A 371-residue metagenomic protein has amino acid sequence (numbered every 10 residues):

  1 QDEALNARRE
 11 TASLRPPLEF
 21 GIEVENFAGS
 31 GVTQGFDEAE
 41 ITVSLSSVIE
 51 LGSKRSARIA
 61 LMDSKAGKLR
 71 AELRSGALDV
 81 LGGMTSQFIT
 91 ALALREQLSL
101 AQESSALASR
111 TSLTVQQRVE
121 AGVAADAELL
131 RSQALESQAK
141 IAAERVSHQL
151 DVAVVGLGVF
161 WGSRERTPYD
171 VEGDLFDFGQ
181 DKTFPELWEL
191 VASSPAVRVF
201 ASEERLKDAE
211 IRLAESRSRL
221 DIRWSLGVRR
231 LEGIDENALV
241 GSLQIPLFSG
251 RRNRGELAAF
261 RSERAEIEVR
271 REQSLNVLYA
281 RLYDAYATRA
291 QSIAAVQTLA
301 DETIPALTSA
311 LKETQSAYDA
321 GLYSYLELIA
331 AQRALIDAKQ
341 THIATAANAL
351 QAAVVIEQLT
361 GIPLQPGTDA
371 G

Functional and structural regions predicted by a protein language model:
Q1-A12, G76, V80-A101, R110-L113 (+5 more regions): Amphipathic alpha-helical coiled-coil segments
Q1-V24, V48-E50, A57, D63 (+10 more regions): Bacterial Sec-pathway N-terminal export signals of envelope proteins
E3-P17, V32-G35, V43-A60, A71-L78 (+7 more regions): A glycine-/polar-enriched beta->alpha junction
L18-A28, L220-R230: Transmembrane beta-strand segments that form the barrel wall of outer-membrane beta-barrel proteins
E38-E40, S46, S86, R131 (+2 more regions): Transmembrane beta-barrel architecture of outer-membrane proteins
I59-D63, D126-A134, Y325-R333: Short, charged, amphipathic alpha-helical segments
G76-S193, A285-T288, S292: Periplasmic alpha-helical coiled-coil/stalk elements that build and connect Gram-negative outer-membrane
A139-Q149, A338-A349: Amphipathic alpha-helical coiled-coil segments
